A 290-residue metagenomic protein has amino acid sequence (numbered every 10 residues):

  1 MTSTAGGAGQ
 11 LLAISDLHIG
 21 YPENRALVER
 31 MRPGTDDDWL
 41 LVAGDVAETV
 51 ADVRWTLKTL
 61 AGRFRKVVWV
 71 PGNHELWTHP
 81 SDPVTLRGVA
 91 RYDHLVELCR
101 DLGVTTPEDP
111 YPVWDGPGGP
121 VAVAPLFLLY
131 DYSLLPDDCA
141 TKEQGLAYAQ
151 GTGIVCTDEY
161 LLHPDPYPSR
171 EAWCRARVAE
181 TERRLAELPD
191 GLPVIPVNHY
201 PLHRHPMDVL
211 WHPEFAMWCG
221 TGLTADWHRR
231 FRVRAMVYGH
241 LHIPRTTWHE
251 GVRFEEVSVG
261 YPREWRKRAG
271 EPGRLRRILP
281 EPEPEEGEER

Functional and structural regions predicted by a protein language model:
M1-W69, E75-P80, Y167, E281-P282: N-terminal active-site segment of His-dependent metallophosphoesterases
S3-L12, Y111-P125, W248-R253: Beta-strand-turn-beta hairpins that frame and shape the catalytic cleft of phosphate-ester-processing enzymes
A5-G7, L102, D208-L210, E214-R234 (+1 more regions): Binuclear metal-dependent phosphoesterase catalytic core
A13-S15, L40-D45, V68-N73, T106-P110 (+3 more regions): Active-site neighborhood of phospho(di)ester-bond hydrolases with catalytic His/Asp-centered motifs
E23-L27, V46-G62, H74-L102, D115-G118 (+3 more regions): Metal-dependent catalytic neighborhoods of phosphoester/phosphodiester hydrolases
W55-A61, T106-P107, P112-G118, A140-K142 (+1 more regions): Short amphipathic alpha-helices and their capping/turn segments at secondary-structure boundaries
V89-G153: Hydrophobic alpha-helical segments and helix pairs
A124-I195, L202-W211: Active-site-proximal loop/helix segment associated with metal-binding centers of metalloenzymes
